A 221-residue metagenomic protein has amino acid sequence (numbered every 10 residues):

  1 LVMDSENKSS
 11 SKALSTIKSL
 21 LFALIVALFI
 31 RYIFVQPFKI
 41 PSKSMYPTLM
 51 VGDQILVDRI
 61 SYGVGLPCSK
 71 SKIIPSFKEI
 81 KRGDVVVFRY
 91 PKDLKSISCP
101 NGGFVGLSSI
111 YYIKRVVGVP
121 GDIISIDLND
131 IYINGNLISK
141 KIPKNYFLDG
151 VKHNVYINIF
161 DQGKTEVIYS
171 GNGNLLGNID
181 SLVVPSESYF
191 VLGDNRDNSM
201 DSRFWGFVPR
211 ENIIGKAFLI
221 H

Functional and structural regions predicted by a protein language model:
V2-L14, F29, I33-F34, F38 (+1 more regions): Soluble "head" domains of membrane/secretory-pathway proteins
